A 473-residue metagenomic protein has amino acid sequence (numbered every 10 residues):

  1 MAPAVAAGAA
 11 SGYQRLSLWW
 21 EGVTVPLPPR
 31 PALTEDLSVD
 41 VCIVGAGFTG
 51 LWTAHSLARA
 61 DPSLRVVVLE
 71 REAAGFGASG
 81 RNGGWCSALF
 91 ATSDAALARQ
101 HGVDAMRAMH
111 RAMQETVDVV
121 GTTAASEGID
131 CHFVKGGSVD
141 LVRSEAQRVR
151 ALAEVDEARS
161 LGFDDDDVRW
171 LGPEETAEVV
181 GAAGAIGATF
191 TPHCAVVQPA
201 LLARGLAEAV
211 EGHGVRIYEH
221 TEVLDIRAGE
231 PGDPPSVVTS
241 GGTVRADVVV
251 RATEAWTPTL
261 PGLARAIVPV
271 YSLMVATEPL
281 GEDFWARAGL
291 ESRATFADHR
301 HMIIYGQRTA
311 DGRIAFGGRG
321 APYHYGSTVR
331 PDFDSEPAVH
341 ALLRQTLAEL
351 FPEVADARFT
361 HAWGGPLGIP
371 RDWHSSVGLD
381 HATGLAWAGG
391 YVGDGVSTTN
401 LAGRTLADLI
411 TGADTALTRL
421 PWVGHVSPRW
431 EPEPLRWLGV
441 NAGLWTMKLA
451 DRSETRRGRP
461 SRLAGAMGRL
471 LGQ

Functional and structural regions predicted by a protein language model:
M1-V41, R59-R65, R469: Extreme N-terminal leader/targeting segments of oxidoreductases
G45-T49, R71: Glycine-rich Rossmann-fold phosphate-binding loop(s) that bind the pyrophosphate of adenine dinucleotide cofactors
A54, A58, N400-L420: Internal hydrophobic alpha-helix adjacent to the cofactor/substrate pocket in enzyme cavities
A58-R81: Glycine-rich FAD pyrophosphate-binding loop
L89-P173: Dinucleotide-binding Rossmann-like beta1-alpha1 core, especially the glycine-rich loop that anchors the ADP
S126-V134, V223-A228, D233-P234, G242-D283 (+2 more regions): Active-site substrate-recognition segment that forms the wall of the catalytic cavity or substrate channel
V149, D156-L161, A183-D247: Helical element adjacent to the flavin cofactor pocket in flavoenzyme catalytic cores
H381, L409-L444: Active-site-proximal substrate-binding core of FAD-dependent oxidoreductases
